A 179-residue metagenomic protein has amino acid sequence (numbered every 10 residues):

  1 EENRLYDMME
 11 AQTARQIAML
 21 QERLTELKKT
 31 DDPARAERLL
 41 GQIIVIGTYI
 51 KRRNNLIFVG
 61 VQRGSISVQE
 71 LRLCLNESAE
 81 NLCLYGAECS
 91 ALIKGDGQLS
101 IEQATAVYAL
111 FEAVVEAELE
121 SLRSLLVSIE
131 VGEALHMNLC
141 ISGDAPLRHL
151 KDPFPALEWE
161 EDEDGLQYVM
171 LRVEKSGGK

Functional and structural regions predicted by a protein language model:
E2-R4, G86-V115, E133-H136: Conserved short strand/loop->alpha-helix "switch" segment adjacent to the catalytic nucleotide/phosphoryl-transfer site
E2-T13: Short alpha-helical H-box segment flanking the phosphoacceptor histidine in two-component systems
A11-I93: Conserved DHp (HisKA) dimerization/phosphotransfer helix of two-component histidine kinases, i.e., the long coiled-coil
T13, P146-P155: Glycine-rich phosphate-binding loop
Q16, R23, L27, S100-S128: Conserved ATP-binding N-box helix of the HATPase_c
D32, R38, K151-K179: Flexible, glycine-/charge-rich segments associated with ATP-binding catalytic modules
L126-H136, C140: Short beta-strand/loop element within the Bergerat-fold HATPase_c
M137-A145, V173: Conserved DxG motif in ATP/Mg2+-binding regions
